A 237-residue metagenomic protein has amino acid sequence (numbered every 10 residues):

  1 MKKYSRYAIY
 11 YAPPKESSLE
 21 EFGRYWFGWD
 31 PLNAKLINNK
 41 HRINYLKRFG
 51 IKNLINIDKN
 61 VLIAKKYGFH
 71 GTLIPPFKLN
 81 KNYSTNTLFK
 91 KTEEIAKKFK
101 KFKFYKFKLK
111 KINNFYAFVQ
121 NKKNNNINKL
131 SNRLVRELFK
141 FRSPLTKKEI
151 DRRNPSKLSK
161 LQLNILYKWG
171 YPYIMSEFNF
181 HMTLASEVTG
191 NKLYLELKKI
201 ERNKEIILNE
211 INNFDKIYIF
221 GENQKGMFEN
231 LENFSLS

Functional and structural regions predicted by a protein language model:
M1-I112, N125-I211, Q224-S237: Basic, often amphipathic N-terminal segments
Y116-Q120: Generic recognition of long tandem-repeat/solenoid scaffolds
N121, E222: Surface loops and adjacent helix of pleckstrin homology
N213-G221: Small/polar glycine-rich anion-binding or flexible loop at a beta-alpha turn
